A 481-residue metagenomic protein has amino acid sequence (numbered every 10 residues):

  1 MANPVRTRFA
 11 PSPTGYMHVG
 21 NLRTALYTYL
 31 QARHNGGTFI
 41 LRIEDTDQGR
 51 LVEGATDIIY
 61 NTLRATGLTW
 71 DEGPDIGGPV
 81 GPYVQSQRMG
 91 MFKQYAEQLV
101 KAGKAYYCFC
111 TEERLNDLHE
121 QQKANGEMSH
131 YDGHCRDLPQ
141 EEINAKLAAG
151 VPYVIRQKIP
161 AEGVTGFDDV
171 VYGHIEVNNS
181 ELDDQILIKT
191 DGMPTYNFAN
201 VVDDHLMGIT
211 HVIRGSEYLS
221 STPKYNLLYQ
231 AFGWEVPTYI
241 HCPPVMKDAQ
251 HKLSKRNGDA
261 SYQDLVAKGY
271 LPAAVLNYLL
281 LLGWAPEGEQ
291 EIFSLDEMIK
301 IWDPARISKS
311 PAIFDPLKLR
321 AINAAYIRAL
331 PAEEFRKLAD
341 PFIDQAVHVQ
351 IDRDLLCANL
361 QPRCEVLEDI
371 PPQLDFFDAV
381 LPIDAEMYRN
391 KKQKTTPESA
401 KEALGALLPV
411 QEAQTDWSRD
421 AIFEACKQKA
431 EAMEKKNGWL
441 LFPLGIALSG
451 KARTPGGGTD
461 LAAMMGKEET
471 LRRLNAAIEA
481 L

Functional and structural regions predicted by a protein language model:
A2-A124, T222-W234: N-terminal Rossmann-like or analogous alpha/beta NTP/dinucleotide-binding catalytic cores that position adenine
T7-P13, L41-D45, M207-V212, A260 (+2 more regions): Glycine- and acidic
H18, T28, I59, L99 (+9 more regions): Residue-level signal for inorganic ion chemistry
Q48, F232-Y388, Q393-K394, S449-L481: Catalytic adenosine-cofactor/nucleotide-binding cores of aminoacyl-tRNA synthetases and other
Y60, K93-V100, L276-L279, I299 (+2 more regions): Non-transmembrane alpha-helical segments in soluble domains of secreted/periplasmic/extracellular proteins
K101, Y106-H241, K247-L253, S261 (+2 more regions): Active-site cores that bind ATP or allylic diphosphates and position pyrophosphate for catalysis
K391-A421, C426: Long, amphipathic alpha-helical coiled-coil segments characteristic of histidine-phosphotransfer scaffolds
S418-M465, E469, I478: Helix-rich, typically C-terminal accessory recognition domains appended to large enzymatic cores
